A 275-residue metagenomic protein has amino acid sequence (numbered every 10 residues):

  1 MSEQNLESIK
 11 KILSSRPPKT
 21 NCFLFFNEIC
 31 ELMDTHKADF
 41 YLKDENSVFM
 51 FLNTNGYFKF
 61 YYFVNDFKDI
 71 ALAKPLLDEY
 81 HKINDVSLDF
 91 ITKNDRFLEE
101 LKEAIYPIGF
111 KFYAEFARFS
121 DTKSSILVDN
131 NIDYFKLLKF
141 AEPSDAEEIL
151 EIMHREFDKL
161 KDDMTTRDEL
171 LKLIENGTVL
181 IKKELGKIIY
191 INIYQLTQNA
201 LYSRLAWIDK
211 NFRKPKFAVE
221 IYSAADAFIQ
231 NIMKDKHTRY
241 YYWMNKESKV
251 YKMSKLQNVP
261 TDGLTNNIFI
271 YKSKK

Functional and structural regions predicted by a protein language model:
M1-F26, L127-D162: Short amphipathic alpha-helix that is part of the acyltransferase structural core
E3, E7, A38, I105-F112 (+3 more regions): Short glycine-aromatic motifs
R16-L42, K159-V179, K183-E184: Active-site rim helix/loop that mediates acceptor-substrate recognition in acyltransferases
T20, D66-A71, E156-L160, R213: Short acidic, S/G/P-rich loop/turn micro-motifs used as interaction or catalytic elements
L24-I83, I188-K210: Conserved donor-binding loop and adjoining core beta-sheet/short helix segment in diverse acyl/aminoacyl transferases
D66-D133, Y240-K275: Acyl-donor-binding surface of acyltransferase catalytic domains
K68-H81, I208, K214-N231, L256: Conserved acetyl-CoA-binding loop-helix of GNAT-fold acetyltransferases
H154-F228, V250: Structured core of small recognition/catalytic domains
